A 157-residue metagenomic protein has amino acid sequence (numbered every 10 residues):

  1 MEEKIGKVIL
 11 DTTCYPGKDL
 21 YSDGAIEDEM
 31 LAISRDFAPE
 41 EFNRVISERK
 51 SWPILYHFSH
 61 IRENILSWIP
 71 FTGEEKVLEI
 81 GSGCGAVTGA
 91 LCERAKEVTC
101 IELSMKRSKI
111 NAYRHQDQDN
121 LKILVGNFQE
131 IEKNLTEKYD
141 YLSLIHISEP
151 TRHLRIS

Functional and structural regions predicted by a protein language model:
M1-D36: N-terminal auxiliary segments of SAM/dcSAM-dependent transferases
Y56-E75: Conserved alpha-helix/loop element of class I SAM-dependent methyltransferases that forms part of the SAM/SAH-binding
E74-G83: Conserved class I S-adenosyl-L-methionine
C84-A95: Conserved SAM-binding loop of SAM-dependent methyltransferases across substrates and taxa, primarily the Class I
S104-K106: Conserved SAM/SAH-binding beta-strand->alpha-helix loop
D117-E130: Conserved SAM-binding strand-loop segment of SAM-dependent methyltransferases
K133-L142: A short acidic, Gly/Pro-enriched loop at the edge of an enzyme's catalytic core that lines a small-molecule cofactor
I145-S157: Single conserved hydrophobic/aromatic residue that forms the stacking wall/gate of nucleotide- or nucleobase-binding
